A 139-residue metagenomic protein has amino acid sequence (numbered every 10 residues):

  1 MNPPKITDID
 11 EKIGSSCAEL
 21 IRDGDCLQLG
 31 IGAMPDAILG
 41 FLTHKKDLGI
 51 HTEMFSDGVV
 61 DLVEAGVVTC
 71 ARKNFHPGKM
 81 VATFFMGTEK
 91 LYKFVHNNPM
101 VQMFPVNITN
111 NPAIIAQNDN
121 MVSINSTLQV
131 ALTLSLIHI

Functional and structural regions predicted by a protein language model:
M1-F104, I114, Q129-T133: Metallocofactor- and cofactor-centric catalytic cores in central/energy metabolism, strongly enriched
N107: Active-site-adjacent helical/loop segments in soluble small-molecule enzymes
D119-M121: Short loop/turn motifs at secondary-structure junctions and domain boundaries
N125: Catalytic, metal-anchored helix/loop core of enzyme active sites in primary metabolism
I137-I139: Conserved small/polar residues in nucleotide/adenosyl-binding loops
